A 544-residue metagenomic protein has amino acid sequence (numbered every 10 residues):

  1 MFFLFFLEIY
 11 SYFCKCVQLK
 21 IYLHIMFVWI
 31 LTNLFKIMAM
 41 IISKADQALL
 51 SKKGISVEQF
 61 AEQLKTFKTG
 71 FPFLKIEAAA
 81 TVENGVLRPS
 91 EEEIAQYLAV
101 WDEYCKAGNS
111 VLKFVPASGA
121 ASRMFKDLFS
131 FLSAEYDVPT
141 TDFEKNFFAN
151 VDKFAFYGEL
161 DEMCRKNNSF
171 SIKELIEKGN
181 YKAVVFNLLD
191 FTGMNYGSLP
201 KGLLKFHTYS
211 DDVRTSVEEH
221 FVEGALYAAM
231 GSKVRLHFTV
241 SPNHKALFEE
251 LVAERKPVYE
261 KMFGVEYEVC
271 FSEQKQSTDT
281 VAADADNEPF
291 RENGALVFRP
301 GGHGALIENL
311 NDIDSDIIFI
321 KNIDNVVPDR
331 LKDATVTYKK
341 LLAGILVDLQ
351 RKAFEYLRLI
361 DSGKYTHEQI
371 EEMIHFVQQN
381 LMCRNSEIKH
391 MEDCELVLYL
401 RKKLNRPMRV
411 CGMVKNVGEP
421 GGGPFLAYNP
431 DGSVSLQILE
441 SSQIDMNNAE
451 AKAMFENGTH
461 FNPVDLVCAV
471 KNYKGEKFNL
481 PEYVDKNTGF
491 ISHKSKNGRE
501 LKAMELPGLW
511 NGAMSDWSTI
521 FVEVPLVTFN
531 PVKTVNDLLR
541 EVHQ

Functional and structural regions predicted by a protein language model:
M1-L34: Hydrophobic alpha-helical signal peptides and transmembrane signal-/tail-anchor segments that drive secretory-pathway
V28, L34, F60, F67 (+2 more regions): Terminal amphipathic alpha-helical/low-complexity segments used for targeting or macromolecular assembly
A39-V82: N-terminal regions that are enriched for targeting/export leaders and immediately downstream pro/stem segments
Q47-S51, T69, A79-V417, L426-I438 (+3 more regions): Domain-scale recognition of functional cores that engage charged ligands
E177-K178, D324, K339-Q378, F455-Q544: Conserved catalytic alpha/beta cores of large enzymes that bind or transform nucleotide phosphates and polynucleotides
K233, P407, P420, F461-P463 (+1 more regions): A general secondary-structure signal for short beta-strands and their flanking turns/coil in non-transmembrane regions
I318, Y428-P463, N472, T488-S492: C-terminal, active-site-flanking charged/polar segments
